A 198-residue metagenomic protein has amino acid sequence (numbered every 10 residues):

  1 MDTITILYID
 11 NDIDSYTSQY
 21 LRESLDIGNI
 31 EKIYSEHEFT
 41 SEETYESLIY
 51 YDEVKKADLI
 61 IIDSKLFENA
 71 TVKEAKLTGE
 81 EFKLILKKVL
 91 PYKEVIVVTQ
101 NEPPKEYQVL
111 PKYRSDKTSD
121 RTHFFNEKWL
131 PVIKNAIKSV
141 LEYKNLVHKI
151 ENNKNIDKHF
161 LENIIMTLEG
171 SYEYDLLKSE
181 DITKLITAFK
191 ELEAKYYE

Functional and structural regions predicted by a protein language model:
D2-L25: Conserved acidic segment of CheY-like receiver
I9-I13, S64-K65, Q100: Structural motif
S35-L59: Acidic, metal-coordinating helix/loop segments flanking the phosphotransfer/catalytic sites of two-component signaling
D58-I62, L86: Receiver (REC) domain switch-region micro-motif
L66-E80: Short, flexible/disordered intra-domain loops and linkers
E81-E106, L110-P111: A short, hydrophobic beta-strand element within the central beta-sheet of small alpha/beta folds
L110-N155: Receiver (REC) domain switch/output surface
L141-E198: C-terminal output/effector regions of signal-responsive regulators
